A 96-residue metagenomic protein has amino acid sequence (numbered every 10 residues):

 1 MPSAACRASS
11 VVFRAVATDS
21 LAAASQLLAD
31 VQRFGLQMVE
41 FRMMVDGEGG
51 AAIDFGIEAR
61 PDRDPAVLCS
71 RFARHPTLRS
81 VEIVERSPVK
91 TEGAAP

Functional and structural regions predicted by a protein language model:
M1-P96: A conserved regulatory-domain signal marking ACT and ACT-like small-molecule sensing domains and adjacent regulatory
